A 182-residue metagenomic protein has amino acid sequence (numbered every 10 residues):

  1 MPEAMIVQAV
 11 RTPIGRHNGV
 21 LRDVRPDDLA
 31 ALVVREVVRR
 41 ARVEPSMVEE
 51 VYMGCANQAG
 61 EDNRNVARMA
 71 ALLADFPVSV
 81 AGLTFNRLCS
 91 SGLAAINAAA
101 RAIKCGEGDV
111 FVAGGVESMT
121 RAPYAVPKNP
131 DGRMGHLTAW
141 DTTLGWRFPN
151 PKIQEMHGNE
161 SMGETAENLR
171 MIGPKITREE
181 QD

Functional and structural regions predicted by a protein language model:
M1-A4, R16-M47, G60-V66, A71-D182: Acyl-thioester C-C bond-transforming condensing/cleaving domain
V10-I14: Short polar catalytic/cofactor-binding loops
M47-G54: Short glycine-rich phosphate-binding loop at a beta-alpha junction
